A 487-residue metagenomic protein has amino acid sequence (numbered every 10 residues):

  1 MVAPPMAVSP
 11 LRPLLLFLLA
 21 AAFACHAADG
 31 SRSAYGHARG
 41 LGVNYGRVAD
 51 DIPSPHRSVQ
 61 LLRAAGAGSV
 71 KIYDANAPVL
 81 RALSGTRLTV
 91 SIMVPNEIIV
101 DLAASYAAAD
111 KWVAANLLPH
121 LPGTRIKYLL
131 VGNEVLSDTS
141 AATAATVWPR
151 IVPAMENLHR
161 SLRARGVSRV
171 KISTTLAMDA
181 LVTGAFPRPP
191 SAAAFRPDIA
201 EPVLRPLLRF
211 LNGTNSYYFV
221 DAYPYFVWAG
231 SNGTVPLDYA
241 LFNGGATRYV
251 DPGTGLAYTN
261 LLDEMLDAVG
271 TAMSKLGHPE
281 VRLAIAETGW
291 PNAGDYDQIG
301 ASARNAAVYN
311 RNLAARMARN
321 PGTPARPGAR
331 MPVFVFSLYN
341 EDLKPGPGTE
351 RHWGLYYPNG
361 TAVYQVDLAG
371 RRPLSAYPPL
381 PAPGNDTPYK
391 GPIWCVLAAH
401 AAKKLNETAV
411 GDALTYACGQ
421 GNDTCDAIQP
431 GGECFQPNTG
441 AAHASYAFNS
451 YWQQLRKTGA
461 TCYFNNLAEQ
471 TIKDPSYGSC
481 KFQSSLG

Functional and structural regions predicted by a protein language model:
M1-G42, P381-K390, L486-G487: Terminal membrane/secretory targeting segments in land-plant proteins
L41-Y45, G68-I72, L88-V94, K127-V131 (+5 more regions): Hydrophobic faces of well-ordered beta-strands that scaffold small-molecule active sites in alpha/beta enzyme cores
G46-L62, Y106-P119, E201-R205, A409-A413: Short, acidic/polar
V48-D50, A75-V79, N96-I99, N133-D138 (+4 more regions): Solvent-exposed loop/turn segments at secondary-structure junctions within structured extracellular/periplasmic domains
H56-P78, T89: Catalytic domains of carbohydrate-active enzymes, especially glycoside hydrolases
V79-A180, F186-R196, I285: Substrate-binding cleft of extracellular glycoside hydrolase catalytic domains
E156-A164, S168-S173, L181, A194-L455 (+3 more regions): Substrate-binding and catalytic surfaces of secreted/luminal carbohydrate-active proteins
L467-S479: All-alpha RGS (Regulator of G-protein Signaling) helical domain and cognate RGS-like helical scaffolds
